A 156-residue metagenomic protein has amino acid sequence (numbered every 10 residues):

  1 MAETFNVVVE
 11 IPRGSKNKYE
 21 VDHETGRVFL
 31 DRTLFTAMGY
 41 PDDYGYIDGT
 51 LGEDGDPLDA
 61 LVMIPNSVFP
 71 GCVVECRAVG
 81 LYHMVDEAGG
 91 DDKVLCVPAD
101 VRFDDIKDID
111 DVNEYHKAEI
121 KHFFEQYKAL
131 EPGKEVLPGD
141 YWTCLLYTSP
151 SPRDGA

Functional and structural regions predicted by a protein language model:
M1-V28: N- or domain-start disorder-to-order transition segments that initiate the globular core
V28, T36-P57: Short, well-structured hydrophobic secondary-structure segments
D54, D59-I64, P70: Compact, glycine-rich, soluble single-domain proteins
R77-L95: A structural-propensity feature for long, helix-poor, extended segments
D91-P132: Well-ordered alpha/beta subsegment
L130-D140: Flexible, glycine/charged-enriched surface loops at secondary-structure junctions
C144: Conserved functional hotspot residues or short segments at active or partner-binding sites across diverse domains
Y147-P152: Conserved small/polar residues in nucleotide/adenosyl-binding loops
